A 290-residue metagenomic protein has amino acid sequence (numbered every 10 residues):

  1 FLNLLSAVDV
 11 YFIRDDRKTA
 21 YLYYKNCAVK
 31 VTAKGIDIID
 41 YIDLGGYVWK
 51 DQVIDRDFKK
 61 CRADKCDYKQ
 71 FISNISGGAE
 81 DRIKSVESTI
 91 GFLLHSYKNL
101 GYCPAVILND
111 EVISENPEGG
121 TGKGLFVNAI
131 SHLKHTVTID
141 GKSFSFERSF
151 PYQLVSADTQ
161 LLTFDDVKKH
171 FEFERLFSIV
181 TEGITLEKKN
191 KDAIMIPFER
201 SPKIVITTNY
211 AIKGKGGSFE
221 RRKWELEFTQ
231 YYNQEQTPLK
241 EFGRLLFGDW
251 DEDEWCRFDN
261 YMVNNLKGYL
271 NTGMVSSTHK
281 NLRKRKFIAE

Functional and structural regions predicted by a protein language model:
F1-V48: Intein modules and their embedded homing endonuclease domains
L2-R14, I196-N209: Short, conserved secondary-structure transition motifs
A28-D158, W224-L226, M262, K267 (+1 more regions): P-loop NTPase catalytic core of nucleic-acid-dependent motor ATPases
G122-K123, H170-E174, I212-S218, Y232-T237: Switch/connector loops and helix/strand junctions flanking conserved nucleotide-binding motifs in nucleotide-processing
H135, E172-I196: Conserved catalytic/switch belt of AAA+ P-loop NTPases
F150-A157, K188-T207: AAA+/SF3 P-loop NTPase mechanochemical coupling elements
F164-V167: Walker B catalytic acidic pair
F198-S201, G216-A289: Phosphate-sensing "switch" segment of ASCE/P-loop ATPases
